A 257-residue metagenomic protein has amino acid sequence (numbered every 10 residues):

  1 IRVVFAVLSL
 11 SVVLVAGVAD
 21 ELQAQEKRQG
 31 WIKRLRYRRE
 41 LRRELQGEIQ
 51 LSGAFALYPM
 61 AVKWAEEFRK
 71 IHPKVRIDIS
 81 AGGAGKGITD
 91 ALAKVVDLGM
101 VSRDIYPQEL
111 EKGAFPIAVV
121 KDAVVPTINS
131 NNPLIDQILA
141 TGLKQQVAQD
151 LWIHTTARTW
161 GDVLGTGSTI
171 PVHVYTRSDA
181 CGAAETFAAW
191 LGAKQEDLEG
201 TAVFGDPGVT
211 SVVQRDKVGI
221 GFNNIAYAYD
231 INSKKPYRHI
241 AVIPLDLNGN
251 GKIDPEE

Functional and structural regions predicted by a protein language model:
F5-A16: Bacterial N-terminal signal peptides
A16-A24: Boundary at the C-terminal end of the N-terminal hydrophobic targeting segment
Q25-E257: Flexible loop/hinge segments at secondary-structure junctions
